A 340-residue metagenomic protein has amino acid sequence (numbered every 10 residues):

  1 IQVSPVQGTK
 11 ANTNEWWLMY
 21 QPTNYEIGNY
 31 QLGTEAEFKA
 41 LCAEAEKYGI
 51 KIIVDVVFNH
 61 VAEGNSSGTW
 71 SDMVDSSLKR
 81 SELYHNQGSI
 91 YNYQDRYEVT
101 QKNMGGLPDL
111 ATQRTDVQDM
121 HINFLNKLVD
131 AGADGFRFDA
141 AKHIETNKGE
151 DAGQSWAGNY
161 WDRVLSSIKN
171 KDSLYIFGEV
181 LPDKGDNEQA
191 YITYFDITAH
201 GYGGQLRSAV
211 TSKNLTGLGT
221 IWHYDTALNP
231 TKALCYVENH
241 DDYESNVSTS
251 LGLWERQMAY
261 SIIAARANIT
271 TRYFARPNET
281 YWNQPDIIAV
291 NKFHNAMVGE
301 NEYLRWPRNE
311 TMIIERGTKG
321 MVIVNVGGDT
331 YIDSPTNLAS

Functional and structural regions predicted by a protein language model:
I1-E35: Aromatic-lined carbohydrate-binding/catalytic grooves of carbohydrate-active enzymes
I1-V6, E37-V61, D72-Y91, F177: Glycine-rich, aromatic-flanked loop segments that form ligand/cofactor-binding clefts across common enzyme folds
Q7, W17-Y20, C42-I50, V54 (+1 more regions): Active-site-proximal helices and loops of the catalytic beta/alpha 8
A11-P22, H60-R96, D151-S155, I192-F195: Aromatic- and acidic-residue-enriched segments that line the glycan-binding/catalytic groove of carbohydrate-active
Y30, A36, V61-A62, T146: Short N-terminal helix/helix-N-cap motif within the alpha/beta-hydrolase-1
L32, A36, A111-T115, D119 (+2 more regions): Soluble non-cytosolic domains of exported or imported proteins
S71-A131, A141: Active-site-adjacent "subsite" loops/lids of carbohydrate-active enzymes
